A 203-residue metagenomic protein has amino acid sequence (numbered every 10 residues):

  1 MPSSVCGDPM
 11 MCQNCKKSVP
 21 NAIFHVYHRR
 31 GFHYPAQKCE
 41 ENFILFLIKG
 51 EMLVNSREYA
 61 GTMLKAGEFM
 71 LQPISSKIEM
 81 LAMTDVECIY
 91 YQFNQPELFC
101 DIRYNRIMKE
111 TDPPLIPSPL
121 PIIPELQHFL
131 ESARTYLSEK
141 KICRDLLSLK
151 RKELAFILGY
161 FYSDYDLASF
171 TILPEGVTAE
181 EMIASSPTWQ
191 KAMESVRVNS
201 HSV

Functional and structural regions predicted by a protein language model:
M1-S18, Y136-I142: A short, N-terminal "cap"/entry segment at the start of jelly-roll beta-barrel domains of the cupin/DSBH fold
P2-P9, F24-H28, R103-P113, T135 (+2 more regions): Short, highly charged low-complexity linear segments
M10-P20, A36, F43-I44, L120 (+2 more regions): N-proximal short alpha-helices
K16-T111: N-terminal regulatory/effector-sensing and dimerization cores that precede helix-turn-helix DNA-binding domains
V54, L158-Y162, V196: Hydrophobic recognition helices of helix-based DNA-binding modules
N105-T171, E181-I183: Amphipathic alpha-helical segments enriched in hydrophobic/aromatic residues interleaved with Lys/Arg
L167-V203: DNA-binding recognition helix and immediately preceding turn/loop of helix-turn-helix/winged-helix domains
